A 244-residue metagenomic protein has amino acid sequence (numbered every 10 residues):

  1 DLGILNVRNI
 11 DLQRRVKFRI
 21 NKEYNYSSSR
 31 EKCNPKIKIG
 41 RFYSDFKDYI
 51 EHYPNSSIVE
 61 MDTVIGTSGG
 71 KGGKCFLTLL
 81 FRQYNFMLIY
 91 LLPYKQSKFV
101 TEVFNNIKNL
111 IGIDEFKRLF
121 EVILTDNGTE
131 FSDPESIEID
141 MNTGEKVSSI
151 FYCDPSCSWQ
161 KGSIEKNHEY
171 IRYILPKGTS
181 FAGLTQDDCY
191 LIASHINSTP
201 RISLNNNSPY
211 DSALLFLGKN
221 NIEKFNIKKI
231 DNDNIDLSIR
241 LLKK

Functional and structural regions predicted by a protein language model:
D1-K166, Y170-S180, L184-T185, L191-H195 (+3 more regions): Secondary-structure boundary/capping micro-motif
